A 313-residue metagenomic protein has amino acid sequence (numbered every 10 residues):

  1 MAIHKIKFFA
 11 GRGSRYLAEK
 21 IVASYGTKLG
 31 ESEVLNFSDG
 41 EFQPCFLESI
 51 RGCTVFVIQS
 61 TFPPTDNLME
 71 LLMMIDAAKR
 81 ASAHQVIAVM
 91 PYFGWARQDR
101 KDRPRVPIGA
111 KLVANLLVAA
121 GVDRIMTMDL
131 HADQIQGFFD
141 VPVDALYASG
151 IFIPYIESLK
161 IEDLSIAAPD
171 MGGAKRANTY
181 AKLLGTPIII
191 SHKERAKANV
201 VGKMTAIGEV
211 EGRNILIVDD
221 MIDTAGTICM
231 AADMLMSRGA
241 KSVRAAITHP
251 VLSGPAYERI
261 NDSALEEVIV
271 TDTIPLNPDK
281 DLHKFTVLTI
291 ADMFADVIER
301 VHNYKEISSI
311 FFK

Functional and structural regions predicted by a protein language model:
M1-K313: PRPP-associated nucleotide enzymes
